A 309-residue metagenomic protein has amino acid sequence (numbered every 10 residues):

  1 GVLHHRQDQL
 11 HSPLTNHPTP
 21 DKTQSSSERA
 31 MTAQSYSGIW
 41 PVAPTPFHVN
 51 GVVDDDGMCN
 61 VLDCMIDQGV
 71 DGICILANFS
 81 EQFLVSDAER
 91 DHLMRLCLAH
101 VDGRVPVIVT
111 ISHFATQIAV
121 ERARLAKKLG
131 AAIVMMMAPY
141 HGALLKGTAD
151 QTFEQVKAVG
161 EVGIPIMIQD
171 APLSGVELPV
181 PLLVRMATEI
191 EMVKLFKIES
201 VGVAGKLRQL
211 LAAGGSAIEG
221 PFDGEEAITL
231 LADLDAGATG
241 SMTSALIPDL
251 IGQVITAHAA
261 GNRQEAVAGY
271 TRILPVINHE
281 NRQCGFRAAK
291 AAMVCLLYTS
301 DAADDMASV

Functional and structural regions predicted by a protein language model:
V2-Q9: Extreme N-terminal basic, low-complexity initiation segments that serve as generic localization/processing leaders
A33-Q34, W40-F47, D55-G175: Active-site beta->alpha loop and helix N-cap motifs at the rims of alpha/beta catalytic domains
G51, M65, C97, A126 (+5 more regions): Conserved, mostly hydrophobic/aromatic
M58, M94, A119, L207 (+3 more regions): A general structural signal for well-ordered alpha-helical segments in protein cores
P172-N281: Catalytic alpha/beta core domains of metabolic enzymes, predominantly
L234, I273-S300: Conserved short secondary-structure transition element at the edge of the structured enzyme core that lines
Y298-V309: Single conserved hydrophobic/aromatic residue that forms the stacking wall/gate of nucleotide- or nucleobase-binding
